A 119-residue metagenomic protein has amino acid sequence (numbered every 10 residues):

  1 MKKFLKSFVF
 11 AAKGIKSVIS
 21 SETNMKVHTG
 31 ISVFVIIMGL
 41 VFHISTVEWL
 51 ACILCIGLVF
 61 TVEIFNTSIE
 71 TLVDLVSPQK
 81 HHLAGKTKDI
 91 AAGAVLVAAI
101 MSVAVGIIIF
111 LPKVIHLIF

Functional and structural regions predicted by a protein language model:
K2-S68, K88, A94-F119: Hydrophobic alpha-helical transmembrane segments
V73-S77: Amphipathic, hydrophobic secondary-structure cores in small proteins
P78-A94: Juxtamembrane helix-capping/reentrant segments at transmembrane boundaries
